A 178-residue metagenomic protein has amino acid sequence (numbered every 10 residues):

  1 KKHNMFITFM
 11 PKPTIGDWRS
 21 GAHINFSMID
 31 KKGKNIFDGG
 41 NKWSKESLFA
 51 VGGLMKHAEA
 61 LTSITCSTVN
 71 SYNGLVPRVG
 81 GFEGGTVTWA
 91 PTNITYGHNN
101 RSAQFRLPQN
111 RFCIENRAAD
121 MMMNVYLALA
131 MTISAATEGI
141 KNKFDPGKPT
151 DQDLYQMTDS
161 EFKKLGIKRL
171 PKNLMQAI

Functional and structural regions predicted by a protein language model:
K2-T8, I29-I178: Catalytic-core signal marking the mid-to-C-terminal active-site face
M10-K32: Histidine-centered divalent-metal-coordination microenvironment in nucleic-acid enzymes
